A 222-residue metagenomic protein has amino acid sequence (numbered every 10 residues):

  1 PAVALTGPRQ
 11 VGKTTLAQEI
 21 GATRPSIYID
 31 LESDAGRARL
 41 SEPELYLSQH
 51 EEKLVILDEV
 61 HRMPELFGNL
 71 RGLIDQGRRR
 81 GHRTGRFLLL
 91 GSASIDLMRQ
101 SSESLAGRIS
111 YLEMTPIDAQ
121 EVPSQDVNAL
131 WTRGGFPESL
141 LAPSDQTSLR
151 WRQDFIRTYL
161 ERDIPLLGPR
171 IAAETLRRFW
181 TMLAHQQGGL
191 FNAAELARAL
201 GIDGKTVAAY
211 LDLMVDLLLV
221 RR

Functional and structural regions predicted by a protein language model:
L5: Hydrophobic anchor at the beta1->P-loop junction of P-loop NTPases
P8: P-loop (Walker A) phosphate-binding loop of NTP-binding proteins
V11: ATP-binding Walker
T14: Walker A/P-loop
S26-L54, P64: Short glycine-rich substrate-engagement loop in P-loop NTPases that contacts/grips substrate
I56, R86-S92, E113: Structural recognition of the conserved hydrophobic beta-strand(s) that form the central parallel beta-sheet of P-loop
I95-S110, Q125-D126: Short regulatory helix/loop adjacent to the ATP-binding pocket of P-loop NTPases
T115-R222: Interdomain hinge/linker elements that couple catalytic modules in large macromolecular machines
